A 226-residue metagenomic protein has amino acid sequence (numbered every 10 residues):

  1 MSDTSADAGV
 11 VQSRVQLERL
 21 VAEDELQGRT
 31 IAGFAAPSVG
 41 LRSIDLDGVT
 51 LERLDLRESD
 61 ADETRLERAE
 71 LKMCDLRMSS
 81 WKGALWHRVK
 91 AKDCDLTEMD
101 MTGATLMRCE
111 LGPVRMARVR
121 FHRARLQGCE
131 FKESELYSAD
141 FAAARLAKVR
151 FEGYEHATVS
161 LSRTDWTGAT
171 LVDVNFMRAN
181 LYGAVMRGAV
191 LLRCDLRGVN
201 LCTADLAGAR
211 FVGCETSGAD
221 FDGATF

Functional and structural regions predicted by a protein language model:
S2-F226: Tandem repeat scaffolds
